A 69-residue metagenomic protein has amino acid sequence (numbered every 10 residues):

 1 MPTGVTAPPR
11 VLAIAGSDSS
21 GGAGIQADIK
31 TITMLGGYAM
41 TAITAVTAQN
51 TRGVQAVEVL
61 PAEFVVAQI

Functional and structural regions predicted by a protein language model:
M1-I69: Small-residue (G/A/S/T)-rich helix-start motifs and N-terminal tracts that mark the onset
